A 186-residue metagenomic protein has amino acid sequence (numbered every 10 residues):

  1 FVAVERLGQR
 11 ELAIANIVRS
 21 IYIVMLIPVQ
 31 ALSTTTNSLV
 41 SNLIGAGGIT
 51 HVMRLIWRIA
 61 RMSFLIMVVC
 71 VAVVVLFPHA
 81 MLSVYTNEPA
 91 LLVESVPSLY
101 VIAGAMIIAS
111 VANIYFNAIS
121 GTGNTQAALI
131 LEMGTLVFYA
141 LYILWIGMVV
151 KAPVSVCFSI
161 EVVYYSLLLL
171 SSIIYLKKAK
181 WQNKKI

Functional and structural regions predicted by a protein language model:
F1, I14-L76, A109-L131: Small-residue-rich hydrophobic transmembrane alpha-helices
V2, S38, H79-A80, N117 (+3 more regions): Transmembrane alpha-helix boundary and packing residues in multipass membrane permease domains and related
R6-L12, V149-A152: Short extramembrane helix-to-coil loop segments that connect adjacent transmembrane helices in Major
Q9-V24, V96-L99, F158: Small-residue hotspots at the loop-to-helix junctions and early N-terminal turns of transmembrane alpha-helices
I21-M25, P89-A112, A140-L141: Alpha-helical transmembrane segments of multi-pass membrane proteins
V40-A105, I146-I186: Short alpha-helical transmembrane segments in multi-pass integral membrane proteins
L131-Y139: Hydrophobic alpha-helical membrane segments
